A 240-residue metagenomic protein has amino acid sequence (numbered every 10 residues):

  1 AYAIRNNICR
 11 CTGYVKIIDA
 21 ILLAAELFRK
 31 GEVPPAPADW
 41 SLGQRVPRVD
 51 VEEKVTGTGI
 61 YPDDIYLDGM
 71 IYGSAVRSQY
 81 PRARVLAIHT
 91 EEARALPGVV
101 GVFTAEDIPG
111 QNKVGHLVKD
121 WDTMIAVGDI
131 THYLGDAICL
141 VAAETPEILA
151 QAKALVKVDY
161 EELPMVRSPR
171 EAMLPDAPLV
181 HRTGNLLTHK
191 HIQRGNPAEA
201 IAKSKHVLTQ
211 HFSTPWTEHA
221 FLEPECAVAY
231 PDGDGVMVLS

Functional and structural regions predicted by a protein language model:
A1-R10: Immediate flanking context of iron-sulfur cluster ligation sites
I8, I130, A137-I138, C226-V228 (+1 more regions): Structural motif
R10, V141, V238: Conserved SAM-binding loop
K16, I21-A25: Helix-loop-helix hairpins in multi-pass membrane proteins, especially solute transporters
A25-H189, V207-Q210, W216: Flexible, low-hydrophobicity surface segments
P197-S240: Conserved beta-alpha junction segments in alpha/beta enzyme cores
